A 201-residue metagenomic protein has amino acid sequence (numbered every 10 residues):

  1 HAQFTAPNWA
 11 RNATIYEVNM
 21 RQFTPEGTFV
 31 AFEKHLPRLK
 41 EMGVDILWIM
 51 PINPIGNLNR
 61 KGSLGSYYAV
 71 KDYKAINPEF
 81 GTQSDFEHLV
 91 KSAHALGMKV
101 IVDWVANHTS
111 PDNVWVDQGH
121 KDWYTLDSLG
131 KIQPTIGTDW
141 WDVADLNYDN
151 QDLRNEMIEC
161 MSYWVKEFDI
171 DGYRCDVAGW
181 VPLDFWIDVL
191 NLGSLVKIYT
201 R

Functional and structural regions predicted by a protein language model:
A2-T14, R21-D45, P51-F168, D188-V189 (+1 more regions): Substrate-binding/active-site clefts of carbohydrate-active enzymes
F23, A178-G179: Short linear motifs at secondary-structure transitions and domain/linker junctions
G81, W180-V181: Aromatic- and histidine-enriched alpha-helix N-cap/loop-to-helix transition segments that scaffold the rims
I101, G172-A178: Short catalytic-loop micro-motif centered on adjacent basic/acidic residues
I101, K197-R201: Structural detector of well-ordered beta-strand residues that form the stable sheet scaffold of enzyme domains
P182-W186: Short, well-ordered alpha-helical microsegments
